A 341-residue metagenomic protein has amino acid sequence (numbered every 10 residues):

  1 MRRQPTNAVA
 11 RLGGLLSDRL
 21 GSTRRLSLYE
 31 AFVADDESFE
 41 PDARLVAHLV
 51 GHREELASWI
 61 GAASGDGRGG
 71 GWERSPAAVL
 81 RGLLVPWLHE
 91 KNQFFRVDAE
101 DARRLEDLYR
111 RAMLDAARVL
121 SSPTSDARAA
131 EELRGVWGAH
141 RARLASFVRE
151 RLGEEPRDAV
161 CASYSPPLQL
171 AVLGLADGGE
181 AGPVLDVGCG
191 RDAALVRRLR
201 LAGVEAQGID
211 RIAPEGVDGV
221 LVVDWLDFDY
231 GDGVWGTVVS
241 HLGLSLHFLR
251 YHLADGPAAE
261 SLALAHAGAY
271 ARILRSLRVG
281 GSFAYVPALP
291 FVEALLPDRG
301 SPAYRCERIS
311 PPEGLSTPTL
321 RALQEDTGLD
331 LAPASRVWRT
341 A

Functional and structural regions predicted by a protein language model:
M1-L168, P297: N-terminal accessory regions of S-adenosyl-L-methionine
A171-E180: Glycine-rich helix-loop-beta junction characteristic of Rossmann-like nucleotide cofactor-binding loops
P183-F228: Class I SAM-dependent methyltransferase SAM/SAH-binding core
L226-V239: A short acidic, Gly/Pro-enriched loop at the edge of an enzyme's catalytic core that lines a small-molecule cofactor
G236-L264: A short SAM/SAH-binding and catalytic strip from SAM-dependent methyltransferases
G256-V279: A short glycine-rich, Lys/Arg-flanked "PGG" loop and its adjoining helix->strand segment in the class I
G280-P287: Conserved beta-strand signature within the Rossmann-like core of class I S-adenosyl-L-methionine
D298-A341: Core SAM-dependent methyltransferase catalytic element
